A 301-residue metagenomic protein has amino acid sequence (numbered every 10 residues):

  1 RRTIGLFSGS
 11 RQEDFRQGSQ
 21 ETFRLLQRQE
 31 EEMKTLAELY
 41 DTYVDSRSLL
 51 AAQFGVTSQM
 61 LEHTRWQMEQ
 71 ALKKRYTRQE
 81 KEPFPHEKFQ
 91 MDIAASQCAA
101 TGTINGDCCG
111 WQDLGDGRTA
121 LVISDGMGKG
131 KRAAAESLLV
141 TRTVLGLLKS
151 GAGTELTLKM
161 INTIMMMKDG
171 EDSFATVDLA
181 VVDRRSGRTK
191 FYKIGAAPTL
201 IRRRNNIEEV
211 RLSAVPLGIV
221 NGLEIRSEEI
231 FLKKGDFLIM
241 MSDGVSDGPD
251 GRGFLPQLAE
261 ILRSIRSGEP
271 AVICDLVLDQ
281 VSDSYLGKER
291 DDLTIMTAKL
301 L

Functional and structural regions predicted by a protein language model:
R1-P85: Soluble C-terminal extramembrane regulatory/interaction domains of multi-pass membrane proteins
W66, Q70, Y76-F89, A133-R204 (+2 more regions): Catalytic core of PPM/PP2C metal-dependent serine/threonine phosphatase domains
E80-G102, D107-G110: Negatively charged sequence features
D92, G110, A120-I123, T176-D178 (+6 more regions): Structured core elements
G102-M166, D172-S173, I239, G251-P256: Primarily the active-site beta-strand->alpha-helix module of PP2C/PPM metal-dependent phosphatases, and frequently
T103-G115, V177, E209-D250, L286-R290: Acidic loop->beta-strand submotif enriched in PP2C/PPM serine/threonine phosphatases
D125, A196, M241-G244, D292: DG-centered beta-turn motif at the end of beta-strands
K129-S150, L232, D236-K288: Active-site-proximal, acidic helix/loop segment immediately C-terminal to a metal-coordinating Asp/Glu
